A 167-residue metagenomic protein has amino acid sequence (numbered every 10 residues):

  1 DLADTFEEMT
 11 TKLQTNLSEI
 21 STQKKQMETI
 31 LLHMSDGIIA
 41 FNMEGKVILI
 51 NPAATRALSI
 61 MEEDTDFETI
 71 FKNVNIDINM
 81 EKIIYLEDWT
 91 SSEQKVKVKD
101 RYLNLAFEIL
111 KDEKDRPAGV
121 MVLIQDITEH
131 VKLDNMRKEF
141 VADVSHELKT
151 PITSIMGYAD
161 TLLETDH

Functional and structural regions predicted by a protein language model:
D1-T22, Q26-T29, Q125-T128, K132: Amphipathic coiled-coil signaling helices used for dimeric signal transmission
E7, S35, K149-T150: Helical H-box/DHp helix segment flanking the catalytic phospho-acceptor histidine in two-component systems
L32, A142-H146: Conserved phosphoacceptor histidine of two-component systems
S35, A40-V47: Short acidic/glycine-rich beta-turn/loop cap or linker motifs at sensory/regulatory domain boundaries that couple input
L49-T55: N-terminal capping loop/helix in small sensory signaling domains highlighted by a polar->aromatic N-x2-3-F motif
E63-E129: PAS-family sensory/regulatory modules and their coupling/dimerization elements
L148-D160: Short post-phosphohistidine helix in the DHp/HisKA domain of histidine kinases
L163-H167: Short acidic helix/loop segment immediately C-terminal to the autophosphorylated histidine in two-component histidine
